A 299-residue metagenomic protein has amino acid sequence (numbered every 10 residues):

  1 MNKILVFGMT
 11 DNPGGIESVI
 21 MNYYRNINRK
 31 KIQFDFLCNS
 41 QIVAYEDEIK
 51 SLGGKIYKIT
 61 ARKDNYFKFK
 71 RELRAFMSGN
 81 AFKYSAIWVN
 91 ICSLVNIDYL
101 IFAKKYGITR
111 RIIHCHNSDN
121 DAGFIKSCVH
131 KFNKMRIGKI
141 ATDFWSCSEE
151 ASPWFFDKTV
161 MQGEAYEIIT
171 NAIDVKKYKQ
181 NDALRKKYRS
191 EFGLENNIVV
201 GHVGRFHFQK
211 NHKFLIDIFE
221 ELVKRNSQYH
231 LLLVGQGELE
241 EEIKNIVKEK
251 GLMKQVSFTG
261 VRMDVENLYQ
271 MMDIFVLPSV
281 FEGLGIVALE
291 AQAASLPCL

Functional and structural regions predicted by a protein language model:
V6-G14, S18, N22-K68, A165-Y166 (+1 more regions): N-terminal strand-loop element at the rim of the active site of nucleotide-sugar-dependent glycosyltransferases
G14-N22, I198, H202-E221, S227 (+3 more regions): A conserved mid-protein helix/loop that constitutes part of the nucleotide-sugar donor-binding site
C38, A288, P297-L299: Short hydrophobic beta-strand element within catalytic cores of glycosyltransferases and related nucleotide-activated
L73, K179-G193: A short helix/loop element that forms part of the nucleotide-sugar donor recognition site in Leloir-type
C92, V261, V280: Aromatic "clamp/platform" in nucleotide-sugar-dependent glycosyltransferases that forms part of the donor/acceptor
I140-K179: A short, active-site helix/loop in glycosyltransferases that binds the activated sugar's phosphate group
L239-E242, L252-V261, L268: Active-site donor-binding acidic/aromatic loop of nucleotide-activated sugar and phosphosugar transferases involved
Q270-G283, L296-P297: Acidic donor-binding loop of glycosyltransferase active sites
